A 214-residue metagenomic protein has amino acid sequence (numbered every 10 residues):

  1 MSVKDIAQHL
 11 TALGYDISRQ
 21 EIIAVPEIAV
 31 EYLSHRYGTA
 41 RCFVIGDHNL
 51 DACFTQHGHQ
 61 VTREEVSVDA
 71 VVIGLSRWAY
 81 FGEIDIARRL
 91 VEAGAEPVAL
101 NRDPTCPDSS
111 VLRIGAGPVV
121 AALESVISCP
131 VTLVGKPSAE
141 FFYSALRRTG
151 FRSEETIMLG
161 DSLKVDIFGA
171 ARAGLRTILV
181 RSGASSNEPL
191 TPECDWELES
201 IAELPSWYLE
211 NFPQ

Functional and structural regions predicted by a protein language model:
M1-Q214: Asp-based, Mg2+/Mn2+-dependent phosphohydrolase catalytic module
